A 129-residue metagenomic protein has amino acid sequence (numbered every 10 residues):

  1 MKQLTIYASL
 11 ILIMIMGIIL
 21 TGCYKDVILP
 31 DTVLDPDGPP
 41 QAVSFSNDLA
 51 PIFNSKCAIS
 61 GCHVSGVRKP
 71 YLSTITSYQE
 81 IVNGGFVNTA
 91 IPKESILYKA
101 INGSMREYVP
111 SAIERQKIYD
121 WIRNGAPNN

Functional and structural regions predicted by a protein language model:
M1-L10: Bacterial N-terminal signal peptides that target proteins for export
M14-M16: N-terminal targeting leader peptides, primarily classical Sec-type signal peptides for secretion
I18-G22: C-terminal motif of bacterial Sec signal peptides marking the signal peptidase cleavage site
C23-N129: Aromatic- and Gly/Pro-enriched helix-to-coil junctions and flexible linker segments
